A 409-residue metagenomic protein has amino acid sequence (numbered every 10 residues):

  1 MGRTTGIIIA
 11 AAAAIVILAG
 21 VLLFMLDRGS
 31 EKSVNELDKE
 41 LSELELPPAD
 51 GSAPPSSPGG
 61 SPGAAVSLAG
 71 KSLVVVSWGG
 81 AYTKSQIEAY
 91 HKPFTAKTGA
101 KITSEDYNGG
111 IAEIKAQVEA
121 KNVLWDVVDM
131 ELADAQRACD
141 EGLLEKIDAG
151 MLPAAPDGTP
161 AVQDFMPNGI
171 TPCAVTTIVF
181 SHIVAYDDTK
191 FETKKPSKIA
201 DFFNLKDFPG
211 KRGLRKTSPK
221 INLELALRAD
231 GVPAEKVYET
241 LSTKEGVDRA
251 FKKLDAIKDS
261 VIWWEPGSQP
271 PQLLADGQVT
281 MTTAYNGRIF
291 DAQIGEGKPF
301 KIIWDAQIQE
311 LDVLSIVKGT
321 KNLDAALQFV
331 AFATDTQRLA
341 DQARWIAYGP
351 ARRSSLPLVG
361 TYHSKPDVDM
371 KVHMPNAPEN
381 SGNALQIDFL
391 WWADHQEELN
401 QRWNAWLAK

Functional and structural regions predicted by a protein language model:
M1-I8, L26-G29: Short, low-complexity patches enriched in S/T/P/G
I9-A11, I15-L26: Hydrophobic alpha-helical membrane-insertion segments, chiefly the h-region of N-terminal signal peptides
N35-S42, P47-S56, P378-K409: Conserved C-terminal helix/tail region of periplasmic/extracytoplasmic solute-binding proteins
D38, E43-R137: Early extracytoplasmic/lumenal segment of secretory-pathway proteins
W78-I87, V123-W125, D129-A275: Extracytoplasmic ligand-binding site segments that recognize negatively charged/polar headgroups
A135-R137, M281-K298: A ligand-binding cleft/hinge motif common to bilobed small-molecule-binding domains
F180, V247-A256, I294-T320, Y362-S364: Periplasmic-binding protein-like
V317-N383: Mature extracytoplasmic/periplasmic domains
